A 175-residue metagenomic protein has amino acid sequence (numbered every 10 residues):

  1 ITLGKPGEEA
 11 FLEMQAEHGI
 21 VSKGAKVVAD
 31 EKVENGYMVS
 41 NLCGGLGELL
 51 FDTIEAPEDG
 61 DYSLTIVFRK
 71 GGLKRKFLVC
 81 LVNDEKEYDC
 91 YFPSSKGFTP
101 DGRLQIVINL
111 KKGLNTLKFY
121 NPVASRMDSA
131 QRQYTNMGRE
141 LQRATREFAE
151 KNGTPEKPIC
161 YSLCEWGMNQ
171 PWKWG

Functional and structural regions predicted by a protein language model:
L3-R126: Extracytoplasmic
G4-E8, S125-G175: Active-site neighborhood of glycoside hydrolase catalytic domains
